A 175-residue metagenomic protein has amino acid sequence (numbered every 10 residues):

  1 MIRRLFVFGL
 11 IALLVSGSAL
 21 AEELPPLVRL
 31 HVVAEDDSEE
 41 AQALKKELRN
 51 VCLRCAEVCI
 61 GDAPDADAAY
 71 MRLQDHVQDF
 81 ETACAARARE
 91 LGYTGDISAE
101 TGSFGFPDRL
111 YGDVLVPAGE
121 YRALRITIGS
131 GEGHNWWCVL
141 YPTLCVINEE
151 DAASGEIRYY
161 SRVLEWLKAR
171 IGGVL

Functional and structural regions predicted by a protein language model:
R3-L20: Hydrophobic membrane-insertion alpha-helices, especially the h-region of bacterial N-terminal signal peptides
P26-Q74: Early exported N-terminus immediately downstream of N-terminal targeting peptides
V33-D37, G102-F104, G129-G131, Y141-L144: Solvent-exposed coil/turn segments that connect beta secondary-structure elements in extracytoplasmic/periplasmic
D36, C52-A63, V77-G95, I171: Sec/Tat-exported extracytoplasmic proteins
Y70-A123, T127, G131-G133: Mid-length scaffold segments of soluble, non-membrane domains
V114-W166: Soluble extracytoplasmic domains of inner/organellar membrane proteins
V174-L175: Extended, compositionally biased alpha-helical segments that mediate assembly or anchoring
